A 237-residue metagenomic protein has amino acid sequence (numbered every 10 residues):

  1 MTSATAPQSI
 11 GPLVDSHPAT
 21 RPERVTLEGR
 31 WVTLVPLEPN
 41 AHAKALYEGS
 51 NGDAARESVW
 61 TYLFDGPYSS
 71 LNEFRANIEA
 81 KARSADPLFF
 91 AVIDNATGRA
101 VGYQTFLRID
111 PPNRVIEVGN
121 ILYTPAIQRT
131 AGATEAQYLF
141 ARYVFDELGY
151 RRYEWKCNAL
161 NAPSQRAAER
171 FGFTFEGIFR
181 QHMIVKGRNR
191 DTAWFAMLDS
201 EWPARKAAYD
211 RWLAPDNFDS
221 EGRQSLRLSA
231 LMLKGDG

Functional and structural regions predicted by a protein language model:
M1-T130, Y143, E147, R188-A193 (+2 more regions): GNAT-family acyltransferases
A133-T134: Glycine-rich acyl-CoA binding loop
F140: Flexible ATP-lid and adjacent glycine-rich G1/G2 motifs of the Bergerat
D146-K156: Conserved GNAT acetyl-CoA-binding A-motif
W155-S164: Conserved beta-strand-loop-alpha-helix junction that forms the acyl-donor binding cleft
A167-A168, F195: Conserved active-site tyrosine of GNAT-family acetyltransferases
T174-R188: Conserved catalytic-core motifs of GNAT/GCN5-like acyltransferases
